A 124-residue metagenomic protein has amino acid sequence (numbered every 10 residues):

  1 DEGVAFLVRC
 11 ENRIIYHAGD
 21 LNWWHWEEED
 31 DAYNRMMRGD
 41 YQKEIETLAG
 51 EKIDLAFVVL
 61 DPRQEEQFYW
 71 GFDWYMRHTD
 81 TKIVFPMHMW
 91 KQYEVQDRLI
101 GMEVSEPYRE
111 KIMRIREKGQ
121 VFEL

Functional and structural regions predicted by a protein language model:
D1-K52, G119-L124: Core dinuclear metal-dependent hydrolase active-site scaffold
D1-L7, D54-Q64, Y108-V121: A broadly tuned preference for mixed-charge, low-complexity surface segments
Y16-D20, A32-M36, L55-R63, K82-W90 (+2 more regions): Active-site neighborhood of phospho(di)ester-bond hydrolases with catalytic His/Asp-centered motifs
E27, E66-Y69: Active-site-adjacent loop/helix micro-motif of nuclease/hydrolase catalytic cores
T47, F68-L124: Binuclear metal-ion centers of metallo-dependent hydrolases, dominated by the metallo-beta-lactamase
